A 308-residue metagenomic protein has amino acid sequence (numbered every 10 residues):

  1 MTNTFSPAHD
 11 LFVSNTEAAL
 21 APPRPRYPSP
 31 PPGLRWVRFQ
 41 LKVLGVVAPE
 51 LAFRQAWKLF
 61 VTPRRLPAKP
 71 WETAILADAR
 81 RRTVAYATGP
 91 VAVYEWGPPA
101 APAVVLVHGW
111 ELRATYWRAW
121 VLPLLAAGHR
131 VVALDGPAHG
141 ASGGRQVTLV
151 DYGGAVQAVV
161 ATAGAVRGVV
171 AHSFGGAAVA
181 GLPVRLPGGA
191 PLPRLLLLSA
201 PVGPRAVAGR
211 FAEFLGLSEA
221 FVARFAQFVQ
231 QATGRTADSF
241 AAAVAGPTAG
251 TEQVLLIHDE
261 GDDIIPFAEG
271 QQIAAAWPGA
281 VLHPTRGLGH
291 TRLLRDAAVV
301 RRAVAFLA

Functional and structural regions predicted by a protein language model:
P28-T83: An N-terminal hydrophobic leader/cap segment in hydrolases
A114, V121-G143: Conserved alpha/beta-hydrolase
Q146-R167: Alpha/beta-hydrolase active-site loop
V170-A171, G175-V179: Gly/Ala-rich beta-loop-alpha elbow adjacent to hydrolase catalytic centers
R185-T236: Hydrolase active-site cap/lid region
A249-G250, L256-H258, D262: Short beta-strand/loop motif that positions the catalytic acidic residue of the alpha/beta-hydrolase fold
D263-E269: Conserved alpha/beta-hydrolase "acid-adjacent" motif
L288-V300: Catalytic histidine-centered segment of alpha/beta-hydrolase-like enzymes
